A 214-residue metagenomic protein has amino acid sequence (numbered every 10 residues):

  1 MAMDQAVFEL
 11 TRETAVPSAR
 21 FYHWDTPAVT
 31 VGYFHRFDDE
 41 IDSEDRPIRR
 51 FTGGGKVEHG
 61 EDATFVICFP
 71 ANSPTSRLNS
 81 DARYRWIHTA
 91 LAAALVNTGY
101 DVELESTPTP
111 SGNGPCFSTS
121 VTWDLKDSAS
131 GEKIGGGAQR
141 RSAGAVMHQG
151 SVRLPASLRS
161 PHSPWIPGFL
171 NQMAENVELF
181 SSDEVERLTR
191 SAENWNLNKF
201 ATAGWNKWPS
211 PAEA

Functional and structural regions predicted by a protein language model:
M1-D42, R49-R50, Q172-A214: Active-site loop/lid in soluble adenylation, ligation, and acyl-transfer enzymes
H35, D42-G53, S76-R77, A82 (+1 more regions): Short acidic (Asp/Glu) patches
F51-P74, H148: Residues forming anionic-ligand binding surfaces in small-molecule and nucleic-acid pockets of primarily soluble enzymes
V66-Y84, S151-L158: Short histidine-centered catalytic/ligand-binding loop motif
H88-T109, G137-A214: Long, positively charged amphipathic alpha-helical accessory segments at protein N-termini or as interdomain linkers
V102, S106-W123: A gly/ser-rich beta-alpha-beta helix-loop segment of oxidoreductase catalytic cores
T119-K126, G131-R140: Aromatic/basic-lined ligand-recognition segments that form π-stacking hydrophobic pockets flanked by Lys/Arg to engage
